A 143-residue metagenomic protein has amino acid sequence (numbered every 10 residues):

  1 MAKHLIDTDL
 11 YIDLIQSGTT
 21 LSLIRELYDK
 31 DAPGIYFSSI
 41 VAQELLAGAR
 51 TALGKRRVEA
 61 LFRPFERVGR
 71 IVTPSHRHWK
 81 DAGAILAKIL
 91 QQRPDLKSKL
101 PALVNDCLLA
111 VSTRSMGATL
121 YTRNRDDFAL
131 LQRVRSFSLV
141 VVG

Functional and structural regions predicted by a protein language model:
M1-F37, A47-R63: Short, well-structured N-terminal submotif of metal-dependent ribonuclease cores
M1-K3, A110-G143: Acidic, PIN/NYN-like endoribonuclease modules and their adjacent C-terminal/linker elements
I6-D7, S38, P101-L103, N124-R125 (+1 more regions): Histidine- and aromatic-rich ligand-binding microenvironments
L10-Y11, V41, H78, L108-L109 (+1 more regions): Alpha-helix capping/helix-boundary segments
S38, A42, K55-V58, W79-A82 (+1 more regions): A general structural signal for well-ordered alpha-helical segments in protein cores
A52-R56, I89-L90, S138-V141: Short, hinge-like loop/turn segments at secondary-structure boundaries
R70-T119, R123: Active-site neighborhoods of divalent-metal-dependent phosphate/nucleic-acid chemistry enzymes
